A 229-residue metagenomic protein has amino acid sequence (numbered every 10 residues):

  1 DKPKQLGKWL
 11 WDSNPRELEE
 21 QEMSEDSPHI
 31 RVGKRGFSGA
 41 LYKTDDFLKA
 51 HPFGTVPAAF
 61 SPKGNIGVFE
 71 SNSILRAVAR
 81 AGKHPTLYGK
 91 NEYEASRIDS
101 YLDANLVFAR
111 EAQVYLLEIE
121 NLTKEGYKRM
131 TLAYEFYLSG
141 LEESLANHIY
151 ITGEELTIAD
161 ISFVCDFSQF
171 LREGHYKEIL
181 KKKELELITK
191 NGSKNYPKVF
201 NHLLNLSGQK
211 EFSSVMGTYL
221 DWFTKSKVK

Functional and structural regions predicted by a protein language model:
D1-T131, E135-L138: GST-like domain detector, emphasizing the conserved glutathione-binding G-site in the N-terminal thioredoxin-like
K2, L156, D221-W222: Positions that flank functional sites
K4-G7, G174, K210: Short glycine-centered helix-capping/turn motifs at secondary-structure transition points
G89-K90, S96-G208: GST-like fold's C-terminal all-alpha helical module
E211-K229: C-terminal helix/juxtamembrane-tail motif
